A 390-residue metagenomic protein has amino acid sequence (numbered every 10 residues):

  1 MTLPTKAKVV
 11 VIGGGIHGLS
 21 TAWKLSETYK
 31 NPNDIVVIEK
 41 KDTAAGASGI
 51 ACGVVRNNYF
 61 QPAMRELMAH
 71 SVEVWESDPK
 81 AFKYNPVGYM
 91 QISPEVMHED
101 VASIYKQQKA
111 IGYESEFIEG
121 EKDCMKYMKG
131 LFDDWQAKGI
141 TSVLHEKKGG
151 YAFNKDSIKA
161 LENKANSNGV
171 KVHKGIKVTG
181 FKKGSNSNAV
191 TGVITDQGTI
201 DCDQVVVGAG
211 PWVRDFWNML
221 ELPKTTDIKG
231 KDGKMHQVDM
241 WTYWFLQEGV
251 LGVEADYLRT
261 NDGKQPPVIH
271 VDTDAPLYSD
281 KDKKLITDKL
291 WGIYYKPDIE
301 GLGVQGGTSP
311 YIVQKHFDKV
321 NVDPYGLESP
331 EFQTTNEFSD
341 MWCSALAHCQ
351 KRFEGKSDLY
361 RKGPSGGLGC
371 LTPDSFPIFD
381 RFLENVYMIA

Functional and structural regions predicted by a protein language model:
T2-H17, V36: Beta1/beta-strand and adjacent pyrophosphate-binding region of the FAD-binding site in flavoprotein oxidoreductases
P4-K6, K83-Q91, I111, D123-G169 (+2 more regions): Helix-loop-beta segment of a Rossmann-like dinucleotide-binding subdomain
S26-S48: Glycine-rich FAD pyrophosphate-binding loop
C52-L131, G292: Dinucleotide-binding Rossmann-like beta1-alpha1 core, especially the glycine-rich loop that anchors the ADP
P62, E66-L67, Q91-D100, L144-N166 (+2 more regions): Short beta-strand to alpha-helix junction loop
L144-Q204, G208-D215: Helical element adjacent to the flavin cofactor pocket in flavoenzyme catalytic cores
T199-I286: Central helical "cap/lid" subdomain
I312, H316-P324, S329-A390: C-terminal catalytic lobe of FAD-dependent flavoproteins
